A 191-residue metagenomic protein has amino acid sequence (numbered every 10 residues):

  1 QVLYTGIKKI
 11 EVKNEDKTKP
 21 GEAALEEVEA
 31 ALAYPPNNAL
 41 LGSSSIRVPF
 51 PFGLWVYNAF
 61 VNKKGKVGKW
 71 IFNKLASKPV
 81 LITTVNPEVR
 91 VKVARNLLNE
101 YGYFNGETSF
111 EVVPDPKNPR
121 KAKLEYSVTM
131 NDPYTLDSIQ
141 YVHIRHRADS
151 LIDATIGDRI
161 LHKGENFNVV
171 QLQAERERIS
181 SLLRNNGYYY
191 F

Functional and structural regions predicted by a protein language model:
Q1-F191: Interaction-mediating elements
